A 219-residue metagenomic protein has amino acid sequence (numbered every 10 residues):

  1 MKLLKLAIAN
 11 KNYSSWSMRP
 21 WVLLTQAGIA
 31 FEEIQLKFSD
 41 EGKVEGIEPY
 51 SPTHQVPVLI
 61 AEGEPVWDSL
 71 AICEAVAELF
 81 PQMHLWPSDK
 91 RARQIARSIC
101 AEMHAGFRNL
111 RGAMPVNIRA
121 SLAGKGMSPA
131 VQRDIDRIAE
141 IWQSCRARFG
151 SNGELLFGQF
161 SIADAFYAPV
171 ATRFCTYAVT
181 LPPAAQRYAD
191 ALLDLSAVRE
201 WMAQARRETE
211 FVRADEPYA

Functional and structural regions predicted by a protein language model:
M1-M127: GST-like domain detector, emphasizing the conserved glutathione-binding G-site in the N-terminal thioredoxin-like
L6-I8, I34, G158, C175-T176 (+1 more regions): Short, contiguous strand/loop micro-motifs
K37-S39, Y188, R206: Conserved beta-strand edge residues that scaffold enzyme active sites
A77, V170-A171, M202: Active-site-flanking alpha-helical
M83-S88, R111-A113, E154-L156, P183 (+1 more regions): Short, hydrophobic secondary-structure boundary micro-motifs
M103, L195, E208-F211: A short structural micro-motif
F107-D194: GST-like fold's C-terminal all-alpha helical module
A205-A219: Acidic/histidine-enriched, glycine/proline-rich intrinsically disordered or flexible terminal extensions
